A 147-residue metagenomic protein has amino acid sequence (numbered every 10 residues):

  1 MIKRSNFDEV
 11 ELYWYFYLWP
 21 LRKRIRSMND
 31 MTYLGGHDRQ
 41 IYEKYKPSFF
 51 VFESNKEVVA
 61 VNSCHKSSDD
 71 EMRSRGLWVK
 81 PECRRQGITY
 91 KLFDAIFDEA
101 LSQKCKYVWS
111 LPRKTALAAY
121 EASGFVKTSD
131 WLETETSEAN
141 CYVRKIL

Functional and structural regions predicted by a protein language model:
M1-Y13: A short beta-loop-alpha structural element at the N-terminal edge of CoA-dependent acyl/N-acetyltransferase catalytic
W14-F49: Active-site rim helix/loop that mediates acceptor-substrate recognition in acyltransferases
V51, E57-H65, R73-W78: Conserved beta-strand in the GNAT
K66-L77, R84, T134-A139: A conserved beta-turn-beta hairpin within the catalytic core of GNAT-like acetyltransferases that forms part
V79, R85-D98: Conserved acetyl-CoA-binding loop-helix of GNAT-fold acetyltransferases
A100-R113: Conserved GNAT acetyl-CoA-binding A-motif
W109-L111, V126-R144: Conserved catalytic-core motifs of GNAT/GCN5-like acyltransferases
Y120-E121, F125: Conserved active-site tyrosine of GNAT-family acetyltransferases
